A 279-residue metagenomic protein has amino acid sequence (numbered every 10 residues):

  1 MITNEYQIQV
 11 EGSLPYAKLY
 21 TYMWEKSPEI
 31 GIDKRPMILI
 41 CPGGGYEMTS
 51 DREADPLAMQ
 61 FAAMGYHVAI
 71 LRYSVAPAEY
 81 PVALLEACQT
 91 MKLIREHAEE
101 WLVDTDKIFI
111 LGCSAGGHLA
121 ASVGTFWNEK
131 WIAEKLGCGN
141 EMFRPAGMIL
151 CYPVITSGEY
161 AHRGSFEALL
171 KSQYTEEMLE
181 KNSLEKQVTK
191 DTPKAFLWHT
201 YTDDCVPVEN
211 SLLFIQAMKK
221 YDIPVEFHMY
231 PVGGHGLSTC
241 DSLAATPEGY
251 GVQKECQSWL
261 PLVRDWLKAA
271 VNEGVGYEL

Functional and structural regions predicted by a protein language model:
M1-D33, Q253-C256: N-terminal cap/lid segment of alpha/beta-hydrolase-fold proteins
K34-G43: Short beta-strand element of the alpha/beta-hydrolase
T49-D51, A69-T105, Q253-E255: Catalytic nucleophile-loop/oxyanion-hole region of alpha/beta-hydrolase and closely related hydrolase-like folds
D51-A69: Short amphipathic alpha-helix adjacent to the substrate-entry channel of hydrolases
K92-R163, L179: Primarily recognizes the serine-hydrolase "nucleophile elbow" in alpha/beta-hydrolase and SGNH/GDSL folds
D191, L197-H199, D203: Short beta-strand/loop motif that positions the catalytic acidic residue of the alpha/beta-hydrolase fold
D204-L213, S238: Conserved alpha/beta-hydrolase "acid-adjacent" motif
Q216-L279: C-terminal catalytic histidine-bearing segment of alpha/beta-hydrolase fold enzymes
